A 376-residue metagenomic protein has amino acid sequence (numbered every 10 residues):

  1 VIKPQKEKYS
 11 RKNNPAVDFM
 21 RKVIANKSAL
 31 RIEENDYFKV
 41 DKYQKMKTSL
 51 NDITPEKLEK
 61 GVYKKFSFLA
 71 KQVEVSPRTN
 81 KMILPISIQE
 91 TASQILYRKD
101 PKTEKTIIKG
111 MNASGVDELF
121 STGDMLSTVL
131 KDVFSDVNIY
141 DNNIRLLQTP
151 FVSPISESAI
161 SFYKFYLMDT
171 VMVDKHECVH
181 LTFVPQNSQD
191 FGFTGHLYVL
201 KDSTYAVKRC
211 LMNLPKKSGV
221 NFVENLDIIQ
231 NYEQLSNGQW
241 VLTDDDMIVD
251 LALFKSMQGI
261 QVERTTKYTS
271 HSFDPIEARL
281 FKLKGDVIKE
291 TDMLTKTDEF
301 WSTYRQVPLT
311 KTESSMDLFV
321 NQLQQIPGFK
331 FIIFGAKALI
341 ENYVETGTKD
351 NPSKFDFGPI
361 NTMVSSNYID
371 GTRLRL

Functional and structural regions predicted by a protein language model:
V1-Q5: Periplasm-facing N-terminal accessory domains of Gram-negative outer-membrane beta-barrel systems
K6-C178, V184-G192, D250, F254-N367: Structured extracytoplasmic
D41-Y43, L211, D245-D246, L376: Transmembrane beta-strands of outer-membrane beta-barrel proteins
F162-Q234: Feature captures eukaryotic membrane-trafficking machinery centered on endolysosomal pathways and lysosome-related
D202-R209, S366-L376: Surface-exposed extracellular loop regions of Gram-negative outer-membrane beta-barrel proteins
L214-P215, V220-T265: Short aromatic loop motif centered on NTY/YTY
